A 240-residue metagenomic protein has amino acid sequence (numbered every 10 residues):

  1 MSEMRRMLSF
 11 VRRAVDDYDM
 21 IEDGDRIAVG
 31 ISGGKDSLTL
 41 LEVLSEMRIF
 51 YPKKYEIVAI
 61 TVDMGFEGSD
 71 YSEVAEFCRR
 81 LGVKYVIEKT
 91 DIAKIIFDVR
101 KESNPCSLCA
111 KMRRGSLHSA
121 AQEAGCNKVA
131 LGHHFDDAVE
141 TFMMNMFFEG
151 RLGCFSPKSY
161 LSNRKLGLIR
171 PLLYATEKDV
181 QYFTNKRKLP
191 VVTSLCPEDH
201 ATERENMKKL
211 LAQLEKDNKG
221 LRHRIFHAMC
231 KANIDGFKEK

Functional and structural regions predicted by a protein language model:
M1-E140, F148, K178-K186: ATP-dependent adenylation/nucleotidyltransferase module used to activate substrates
M4, A110, H200-E203, M207 (+2 more regions): Generic structural signal for well-ordered, non-membrane alpha-helical segments in soluble metabolic enzymes
F10, A14, M146, L210-Q213 (+2 more regions): Residues that form generic nucleotide/phosphate-binding pockets
Y18, M47, Y51, L214-D217 (+2 more regions): Solvent-exposed amphipathic alpha-helical surface segments
I57, D136-K216: Catalytic subdomain that performs nucleotidyl-dependent activation
M64-F66, I92-K94, S159-S162, A175 (+2 more regions): Residue-level detector of flexible, active-site-proximal loop/helix-junction positions within diverse enzyme catalytic
L131, L195-D199, L221: Short, surface-exposed helix-loop/turn micro-motifs enriched in polar/charged residues
T202, K216, G220-K240: A short, charged, Gly/Pro-tolerant segment at domain boundaries
